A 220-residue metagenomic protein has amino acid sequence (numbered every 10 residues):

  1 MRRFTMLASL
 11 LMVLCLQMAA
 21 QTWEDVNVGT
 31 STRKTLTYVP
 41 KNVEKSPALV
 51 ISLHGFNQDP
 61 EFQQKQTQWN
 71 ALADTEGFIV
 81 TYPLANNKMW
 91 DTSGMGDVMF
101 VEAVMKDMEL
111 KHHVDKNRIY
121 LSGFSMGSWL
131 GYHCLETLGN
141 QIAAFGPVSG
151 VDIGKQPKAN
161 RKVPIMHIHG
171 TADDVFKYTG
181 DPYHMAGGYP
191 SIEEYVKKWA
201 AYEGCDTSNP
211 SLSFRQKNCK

Functional and structural regions predicted by a protein language model:
M1-Q21: Bacterial Sec-dependent N-terminal signal peptides
Q17-L49, E61, T75, I79 (+4 more regions): A domain-start/cap signature at the N-terminus of enzymes
P47-A48, R118, V163-P164: Alpha/beta-hydrolase fold active-site loops
S52-G55, Y82: Structural cue for short, hydrophobic secondary-structure segments
P60-W69: The serine-hydrolase catalytic nucleophile loop
T92-K116, W129, H133: Alpha/beta-hydrolase active-site loop
H167-H169, D173: Short beta-strand/loop motif that positions the catalytic acidic residue of the alpha/beta-hydrolase fold
D174-T179, M185-S191: Conserved alpha/beta-hydrolase "acid-adjacent" motif
